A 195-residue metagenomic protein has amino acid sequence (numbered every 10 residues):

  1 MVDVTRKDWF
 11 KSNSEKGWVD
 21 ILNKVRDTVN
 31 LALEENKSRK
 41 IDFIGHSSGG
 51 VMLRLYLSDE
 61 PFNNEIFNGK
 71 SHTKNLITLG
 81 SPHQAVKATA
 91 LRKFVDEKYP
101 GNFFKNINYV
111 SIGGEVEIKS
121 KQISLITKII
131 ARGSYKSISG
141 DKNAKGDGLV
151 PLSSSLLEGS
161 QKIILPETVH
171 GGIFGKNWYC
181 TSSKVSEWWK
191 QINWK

Functional and structural regions predicted by a protein language model:
M1-W9: Conserved alpha/beta-hydrolase
K11-N13: Short glycine/proline- and acidic residue-enriched helix-loop micro-motifs that form flexible lids or anion-recognition
E15, V19-K121, L125, D147: Serine-dependent carboxylesterase/thioesterase catalytic core of lipase-like alpha/beta-hydrolase/SGNH enzymes
K105-K195: C-terminal catalytic-base region of ester-bond hydrolases, centering on the histidine of the charge-relay
